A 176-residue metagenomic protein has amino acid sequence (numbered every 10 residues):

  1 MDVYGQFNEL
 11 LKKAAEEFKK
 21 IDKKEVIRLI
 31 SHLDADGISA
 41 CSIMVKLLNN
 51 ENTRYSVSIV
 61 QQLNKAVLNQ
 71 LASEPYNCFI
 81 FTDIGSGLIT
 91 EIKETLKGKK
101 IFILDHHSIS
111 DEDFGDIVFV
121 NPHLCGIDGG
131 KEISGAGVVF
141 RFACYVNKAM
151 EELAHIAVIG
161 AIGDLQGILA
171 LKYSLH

Functional and structural regions predicted by a protein language model:
M1-H176: Replace "Mg2+/Mn2+-dependent" with "divalent metal-dependent
